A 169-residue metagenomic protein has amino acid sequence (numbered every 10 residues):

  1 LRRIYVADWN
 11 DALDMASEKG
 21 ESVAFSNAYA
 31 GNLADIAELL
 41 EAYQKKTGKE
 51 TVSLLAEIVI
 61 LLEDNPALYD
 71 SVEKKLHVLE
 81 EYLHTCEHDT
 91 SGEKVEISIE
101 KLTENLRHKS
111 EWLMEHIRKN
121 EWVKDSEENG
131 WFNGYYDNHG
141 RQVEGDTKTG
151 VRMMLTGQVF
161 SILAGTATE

Functional and structural regions predicted by a protein language model:
L1-E169: Acidic, mature catalytic/reactive cores of soluble proteins
